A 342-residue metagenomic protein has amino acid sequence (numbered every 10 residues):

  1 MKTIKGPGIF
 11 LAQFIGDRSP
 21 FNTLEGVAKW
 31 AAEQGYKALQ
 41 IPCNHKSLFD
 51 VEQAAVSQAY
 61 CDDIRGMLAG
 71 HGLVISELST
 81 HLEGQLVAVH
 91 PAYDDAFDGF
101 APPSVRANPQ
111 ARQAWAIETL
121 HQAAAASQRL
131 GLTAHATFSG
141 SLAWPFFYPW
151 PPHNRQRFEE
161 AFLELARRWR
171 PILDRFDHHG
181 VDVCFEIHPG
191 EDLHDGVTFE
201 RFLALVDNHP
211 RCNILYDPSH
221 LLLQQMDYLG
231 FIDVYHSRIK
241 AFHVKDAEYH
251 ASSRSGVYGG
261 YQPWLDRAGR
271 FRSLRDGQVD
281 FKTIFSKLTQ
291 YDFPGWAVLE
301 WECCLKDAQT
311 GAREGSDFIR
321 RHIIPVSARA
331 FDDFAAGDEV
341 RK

Functional and structural regions predicted by a protein language model:
K2-F21: Boundary/entry segment of secreted carbohydrate-active catalytic domains
I4-P7, A38, L78, Q156-Q278 (+1 more regions): Acidic/histidine-rich catalytic cores of soluble enzymes
F10-G16, P42-N44, T80-E83, G140-L142 (+4 more regions): Active-site beta-loop-alpha junctions enriched in small/polar residues
R18-A31, W115-A125, L223-D233, F281-I284: Short, acidic/polar
L24-H45, L130-G131: Catalytic domains of carbohydrate-active enzymes, especially glycoside hydrolases
W30, D63, G70, V87-N213 (+1 more regions): Active-site acidic/histidine proton-transfer and metal-coordination neighborhood in alpha/beta enzyme cores
P42-I64, G84, S139-F146: Glycine-rich, proline-tolerant flexible connector loops at the mouths of alpha/beta enzymes
A308-F331, A335: C-terminal helical cap(s) of enzyme catalytic domains, especially alpha/beta-barrels
